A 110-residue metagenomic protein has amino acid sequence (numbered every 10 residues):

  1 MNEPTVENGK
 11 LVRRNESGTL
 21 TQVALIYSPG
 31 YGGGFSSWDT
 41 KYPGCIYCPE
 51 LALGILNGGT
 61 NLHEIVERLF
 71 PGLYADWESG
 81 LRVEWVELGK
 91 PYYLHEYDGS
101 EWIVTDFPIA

Functional and structural regions predicted by a protein language model:
N2-A110: Catalytic phosphate/metal-binding cores of nucleic-acid and nucleotide-processing enzymes, i.e., regions that mediate
